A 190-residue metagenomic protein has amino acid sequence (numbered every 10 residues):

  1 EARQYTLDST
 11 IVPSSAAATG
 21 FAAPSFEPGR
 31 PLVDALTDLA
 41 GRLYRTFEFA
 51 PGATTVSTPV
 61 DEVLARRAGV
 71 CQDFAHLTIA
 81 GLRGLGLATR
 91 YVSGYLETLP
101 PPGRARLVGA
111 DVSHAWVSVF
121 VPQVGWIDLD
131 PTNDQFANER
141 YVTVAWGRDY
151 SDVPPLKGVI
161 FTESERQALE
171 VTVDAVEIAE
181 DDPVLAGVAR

Functional and structural regions predicted by a protein language model:
E1-G69, L77, R148-Y150, E165 (+1 more regions): Secondary-structure boundary elements
R3, G125, N138-R140, E165-T172: Generic structural motif recognizing short loop/turn segments at the entrances and edges of beta-strands
G41, D73-F161: Hydrophobic/aromatic-rich core segments of domains that either
D152-R190: TerminUS-proximal long segments
